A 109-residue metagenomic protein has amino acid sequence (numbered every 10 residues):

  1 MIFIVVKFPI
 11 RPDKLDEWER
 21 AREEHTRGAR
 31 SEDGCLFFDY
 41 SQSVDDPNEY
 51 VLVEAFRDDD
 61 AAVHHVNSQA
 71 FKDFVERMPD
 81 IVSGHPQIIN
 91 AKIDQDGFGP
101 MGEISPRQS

Functional and structural regions predicted by a protein language model:
M1-I2, I10-D16, N48-L52, I89 (+1 more regions): A broad, low-specificity signal for short, low-complexity segments enriched in glycine/proline and polar/charged
I2-P9, D39-V66: Short, well-ordered beta-strand segments in beta-rich or mixed alpha/beta enzyme and ligand-binding folds
I2-Y40: N-terminal first-folded block
E24-F37, A55-N90: An amphipathic, aromatic/His-enriched active-site/gating alpha helix that lines ligand/cofactor pockets
Y40-N48, E76-S109: Glycine-rich beta-strand-turn "strand-cap" elements at beta-sheet edges
